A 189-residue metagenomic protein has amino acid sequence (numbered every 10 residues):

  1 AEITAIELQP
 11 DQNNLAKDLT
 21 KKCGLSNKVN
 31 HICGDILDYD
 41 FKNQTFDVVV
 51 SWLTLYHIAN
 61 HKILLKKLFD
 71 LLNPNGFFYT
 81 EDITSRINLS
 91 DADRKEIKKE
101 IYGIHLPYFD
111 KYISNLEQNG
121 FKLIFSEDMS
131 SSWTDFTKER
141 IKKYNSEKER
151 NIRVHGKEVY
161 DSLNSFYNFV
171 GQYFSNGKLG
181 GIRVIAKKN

Functional and structural regions predicted by a protein language model:
A1-D38: Class I SAM-dependent methyltransferase SAM/SAH-binding core
L37-V49: A short acidic, Gly/Pro-enriched loop at the edge of an enzyme's catalytic core that lines a small-molecule cofactor
D47-N60: A short SAM/SAH-binding and catalytic strip from SAM-dependent methyltransferases
K62-F77: A short glycine-rich, Lys/Arg-flanked "PGG" loop and its adjoining helix->strand segment in the class I
I83-G103, L116: Short, glycine-/aromatic-enriched active-site segment of Class I SAM-dependent methyltransferases
I104-S126: Short alpha-helix
F125-N189: Conserved Class I S-adenosyl-L-methionine
